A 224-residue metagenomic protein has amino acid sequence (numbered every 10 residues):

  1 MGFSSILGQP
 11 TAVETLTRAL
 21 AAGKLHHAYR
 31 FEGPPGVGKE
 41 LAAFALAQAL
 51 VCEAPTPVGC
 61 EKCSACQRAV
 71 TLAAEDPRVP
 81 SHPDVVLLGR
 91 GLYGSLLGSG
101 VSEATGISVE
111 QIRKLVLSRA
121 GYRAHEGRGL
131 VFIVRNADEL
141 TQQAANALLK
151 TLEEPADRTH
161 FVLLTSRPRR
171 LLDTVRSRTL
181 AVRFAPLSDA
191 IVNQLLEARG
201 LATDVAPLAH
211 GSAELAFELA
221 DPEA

Functional and structural regions predicted by a protein language model:
M1-A49, P57, A65-R68, D157-H160 (+1 more regions): Charged, glycine-rich active-site and insertion segments that engage polyanionic ligands
G2-Q143: Clamp-loader machinery-focused feature within the broader ASCE/P-loop NTPase space
V79-S81, P155, V175: Short, structurally constrained coil/turn elements that cap an alpha-helix or connect an alpha-helix to the following
S118, K150, D173, S177: Conserved adenine-binding aromatic site and its adjacent loop/helix in ATP-hydrolyzing domains
G121-A124, N146-L163: Conserved catalytic/switch belt of AAA+ P-loop NTPases
A137, L148-L152, A206: Hydrophobic alpha-helical segments that mediate membrane insertion or helix-helix packing
